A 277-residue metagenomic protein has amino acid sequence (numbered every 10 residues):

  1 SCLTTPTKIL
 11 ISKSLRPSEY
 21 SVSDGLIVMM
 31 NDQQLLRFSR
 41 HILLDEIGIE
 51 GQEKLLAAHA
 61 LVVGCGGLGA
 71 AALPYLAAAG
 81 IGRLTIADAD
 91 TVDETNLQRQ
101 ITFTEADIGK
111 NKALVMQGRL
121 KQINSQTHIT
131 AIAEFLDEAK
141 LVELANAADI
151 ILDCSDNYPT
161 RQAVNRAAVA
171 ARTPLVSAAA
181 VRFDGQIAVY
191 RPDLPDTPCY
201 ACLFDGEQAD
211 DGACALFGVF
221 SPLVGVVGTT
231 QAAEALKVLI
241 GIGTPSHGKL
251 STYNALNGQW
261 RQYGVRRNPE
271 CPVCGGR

Functional and structural regions predicted by a protein language model:
C2-I9: Intrinsic low-complexity, disordered N-terminal segments enriched in polar/charged/small residues
L10-S12, V28: Residues marking helix boundaries in flexible regions
P17-S18, D24: Intrinsically disordered, low-complexity segments enriched in serine/proline and basic residues
L26-R277: Adenine nucleotide-associated cytosolic modules
